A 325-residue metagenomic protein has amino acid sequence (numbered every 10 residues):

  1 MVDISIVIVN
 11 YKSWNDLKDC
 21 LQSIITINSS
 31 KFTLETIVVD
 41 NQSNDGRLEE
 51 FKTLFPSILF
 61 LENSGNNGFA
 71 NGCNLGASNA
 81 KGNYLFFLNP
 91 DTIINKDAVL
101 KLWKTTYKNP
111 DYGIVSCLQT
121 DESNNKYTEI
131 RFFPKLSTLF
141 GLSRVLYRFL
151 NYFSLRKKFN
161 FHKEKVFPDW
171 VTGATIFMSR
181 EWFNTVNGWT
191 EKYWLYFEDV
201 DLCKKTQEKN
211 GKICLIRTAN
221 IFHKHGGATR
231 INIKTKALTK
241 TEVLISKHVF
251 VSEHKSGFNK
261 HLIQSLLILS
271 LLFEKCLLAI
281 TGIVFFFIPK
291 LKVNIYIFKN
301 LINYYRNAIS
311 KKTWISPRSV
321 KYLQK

Functional and structural regions predicted by a protein language model:
S13-T26: Short, well-formed alpha-helical segments that are part of the catalytic scaffolds of diverse glycosyltransferases
S23, D40-L48, G65: A conserved acidic beta->alpha catalytic loop
E62-A80: Glycine-rich, basic loop-to-helix element that forms the pyrophosphate-binding segment of sugar-nucleotide handling
L85: Short aromatic/hydrophobic "clamp" motif used to bind/position activated sugar donors
K96-I130: Conserved donor NDP-sugar-binding/catalytic core segment of glycosyltransferases
K135-P168: Short, flexible, basic/aromatic active-site loop/helix in glycosyltransferases
K163, D169-N220: A short, conserved alpha-helix in the catalytic core of glycosyltransferases
E208, K212-P289, V293: Active-site-adjacent helix/loop segment of glycosyltransferases that harbors family-specific signature motifs
